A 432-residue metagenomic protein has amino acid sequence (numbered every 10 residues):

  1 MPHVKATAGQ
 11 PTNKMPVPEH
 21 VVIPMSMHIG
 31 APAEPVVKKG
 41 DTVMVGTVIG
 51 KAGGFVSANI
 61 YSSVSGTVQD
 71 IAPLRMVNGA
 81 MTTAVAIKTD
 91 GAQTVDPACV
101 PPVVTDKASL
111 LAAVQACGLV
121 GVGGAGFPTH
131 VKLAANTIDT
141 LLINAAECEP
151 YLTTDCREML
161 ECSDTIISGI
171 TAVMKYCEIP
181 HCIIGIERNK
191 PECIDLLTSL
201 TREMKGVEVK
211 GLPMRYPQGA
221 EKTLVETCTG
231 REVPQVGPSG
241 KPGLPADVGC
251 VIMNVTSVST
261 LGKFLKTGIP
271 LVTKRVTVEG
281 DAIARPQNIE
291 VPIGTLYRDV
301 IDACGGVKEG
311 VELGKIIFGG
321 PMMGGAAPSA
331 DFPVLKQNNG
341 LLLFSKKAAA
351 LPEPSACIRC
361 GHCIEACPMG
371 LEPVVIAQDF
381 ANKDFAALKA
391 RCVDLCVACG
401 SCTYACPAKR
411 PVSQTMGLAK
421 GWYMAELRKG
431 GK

Functional and structural regions predicted by a protein language model:
M1-V36, A86: N-terminal, Lys/Arg-enriched amphipathic/low-complexity engagement segments that precede the first folded domain
A33-T42, G46: Short histidine-centered loop motifs in beta-beta connectors
G66-V68: Conserved hydrophobic positions within beta-strands
D70, R75-F127, K132-N136, P191: Acidic low-complexity segments
G121, L141-D155, A282: Gly-rich Lys/Arg/Thr-decorated short loops/hinges at beta-loop-alpha junctions or inter-strand turns that position
L160-Y176: Histidine-anchored nucleotide/phosphate-binding helix
I179-Y297, C304-G310: Hydrophobic alpha-helical positions that pack around
N339-P354, I364, P368-Y404, A408-K432: Ferredoxin-type iron-sulfur electron-transfer modules in oxidoreductases and energy-metabolism complexes
